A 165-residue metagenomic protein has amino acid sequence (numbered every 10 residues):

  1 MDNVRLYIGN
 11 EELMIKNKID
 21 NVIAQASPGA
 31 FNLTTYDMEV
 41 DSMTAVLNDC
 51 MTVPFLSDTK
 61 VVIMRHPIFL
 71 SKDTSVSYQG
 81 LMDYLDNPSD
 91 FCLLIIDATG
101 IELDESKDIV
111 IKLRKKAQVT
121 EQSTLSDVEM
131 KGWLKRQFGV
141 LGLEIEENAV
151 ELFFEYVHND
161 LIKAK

Functional and structural regions predicted by a protein language model:
M1-K165: Conserved beta/loop motifs at nucleotide-recognition and modification sites
